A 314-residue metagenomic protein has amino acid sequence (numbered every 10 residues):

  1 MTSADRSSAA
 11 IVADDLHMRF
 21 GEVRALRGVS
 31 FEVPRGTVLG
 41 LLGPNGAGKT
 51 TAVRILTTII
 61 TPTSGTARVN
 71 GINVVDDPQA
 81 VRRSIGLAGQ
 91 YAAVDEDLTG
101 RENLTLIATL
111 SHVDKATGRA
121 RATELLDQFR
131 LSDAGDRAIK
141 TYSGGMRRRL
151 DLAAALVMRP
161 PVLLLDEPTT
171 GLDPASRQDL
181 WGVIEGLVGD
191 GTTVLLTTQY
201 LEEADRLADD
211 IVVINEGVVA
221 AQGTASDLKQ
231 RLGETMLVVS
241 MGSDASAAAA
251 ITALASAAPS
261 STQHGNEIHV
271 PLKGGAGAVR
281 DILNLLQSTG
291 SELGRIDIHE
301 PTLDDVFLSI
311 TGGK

Functional and structural regions predicted by a protein language model:
T2-S3, G274-K314: C-terminal coupling/interaction segments
S8-A13, M18-N215, A220-A221: ABC transporter nucleotide-binding domains
D14-L16, S261, I296: Generic beta-strand hydrophobic packing signal
M18, F31, V239-M241, V270 (+1 more regions): Preference for bulky hydrophobic residues occupying beta-strand positions in well-ordered beta-sheet regions
A25, E203, S246-A247, A278 (+1 more regions): Short phosphate-engaging motifs
R82, L126, A153, K229 (+2 more regions): Conserved protein kinase catalytic domain
G182-K273: ABC transporter nucleotide-binding domain
